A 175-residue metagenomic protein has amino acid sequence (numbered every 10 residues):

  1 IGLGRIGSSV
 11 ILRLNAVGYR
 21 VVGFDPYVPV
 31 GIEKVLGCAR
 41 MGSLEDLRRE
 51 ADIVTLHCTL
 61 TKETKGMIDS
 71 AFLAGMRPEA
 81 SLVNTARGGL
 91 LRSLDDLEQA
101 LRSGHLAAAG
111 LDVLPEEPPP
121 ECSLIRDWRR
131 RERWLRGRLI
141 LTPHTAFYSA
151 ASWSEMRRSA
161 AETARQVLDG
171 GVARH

Functional and structural regions predicted by a protein language model:
I1-P78: Rossmann-like dinucleotide/phosphate-binding beta-alpha-beta segment
G23, G42, L56, N84 (+2 more regions): Hydrophobic residues in well-ordered beta-strands that form the structural core
E79, T85-H175: Rossmann-like dinucleotide-binding domain for NAD(H)/NADP(H)
